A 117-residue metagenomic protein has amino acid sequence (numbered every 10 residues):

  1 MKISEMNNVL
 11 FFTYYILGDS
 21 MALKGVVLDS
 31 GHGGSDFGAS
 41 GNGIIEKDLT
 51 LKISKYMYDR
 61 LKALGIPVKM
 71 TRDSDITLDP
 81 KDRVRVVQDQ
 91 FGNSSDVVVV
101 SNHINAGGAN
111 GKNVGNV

Functional and structural regions predicted by a protein language model:
M1-S20: Short, Lys/Arg-enriched N-terminal segments with co-localized hydrophobic residues within the first ~10-30 amino acids
L17-V117: Catalytic-core regions of hydrolytic enzymes
